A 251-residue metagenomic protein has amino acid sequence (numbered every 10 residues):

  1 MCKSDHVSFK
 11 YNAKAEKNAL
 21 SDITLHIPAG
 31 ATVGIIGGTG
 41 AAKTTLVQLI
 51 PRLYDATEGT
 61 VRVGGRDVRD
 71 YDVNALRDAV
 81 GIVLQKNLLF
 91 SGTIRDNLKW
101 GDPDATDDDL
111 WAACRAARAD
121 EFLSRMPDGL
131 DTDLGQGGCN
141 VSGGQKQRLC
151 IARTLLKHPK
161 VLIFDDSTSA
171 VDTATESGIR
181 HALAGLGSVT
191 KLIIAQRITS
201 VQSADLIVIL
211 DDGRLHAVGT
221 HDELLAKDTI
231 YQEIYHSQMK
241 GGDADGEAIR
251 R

Functional and structural regions predicted by a protein language model:
M1-R251: ABC-type nucleotide-binding domain
